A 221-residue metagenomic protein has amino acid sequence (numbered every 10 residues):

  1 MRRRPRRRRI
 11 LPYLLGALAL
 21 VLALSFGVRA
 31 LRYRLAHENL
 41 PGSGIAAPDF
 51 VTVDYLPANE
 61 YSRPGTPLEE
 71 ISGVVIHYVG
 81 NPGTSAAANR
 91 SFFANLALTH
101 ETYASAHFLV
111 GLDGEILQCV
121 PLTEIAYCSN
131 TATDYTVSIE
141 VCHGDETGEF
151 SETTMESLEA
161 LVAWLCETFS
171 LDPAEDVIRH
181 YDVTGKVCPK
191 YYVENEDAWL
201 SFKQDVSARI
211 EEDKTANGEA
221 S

Functional and structural regions predicted by a protein language model:
M1-S129, S221: N-terminal catalytic cores of peptidoglycan-degrading enzymes
R2, P12, G16, R29-T52 (+1 more regions): Basic/polar, cationic surfaces and motifs that engage anionic cell-wall and phosphate/carboxylate ligands
V75, L109, S138-E140, I178: Soluble periplasmic/extracytoplasmic beta-strand elements of cell-envelope proteins
G80, A132, V137-E146: Cell-envelope and extracellular/periplasmic
I116-V137, K203-K214: Glycine/serine-rich loop-strand microenvironments at binding/catalytic pocket rims
